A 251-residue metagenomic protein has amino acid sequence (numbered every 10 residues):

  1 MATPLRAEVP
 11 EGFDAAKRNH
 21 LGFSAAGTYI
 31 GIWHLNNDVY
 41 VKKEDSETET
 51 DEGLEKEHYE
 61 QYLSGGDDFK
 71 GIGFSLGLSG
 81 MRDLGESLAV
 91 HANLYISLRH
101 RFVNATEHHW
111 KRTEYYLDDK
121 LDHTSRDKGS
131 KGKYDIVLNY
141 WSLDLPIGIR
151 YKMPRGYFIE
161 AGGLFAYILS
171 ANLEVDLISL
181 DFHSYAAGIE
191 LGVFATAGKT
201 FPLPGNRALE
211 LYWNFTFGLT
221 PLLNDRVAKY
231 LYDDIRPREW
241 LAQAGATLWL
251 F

Functional and structural regions predicted by a protein language model:
L5-D83, V90, T247-F251: Short glycine/proline- and aromatic-enriched beta-strand/turn motifs that initiate or cap beta-hairpins
G12, E44-T50, S184-F251: Predominantly the C-terminal beta-signal and adjacent terminal strand-loop region of outer-membrane beta-barrel
A16, D83-S87, K152-R155, P202-N206 (+1 more regions): Outer-membrane beta-barrel channels and translocator barrels
K17-L21, D68-F74, N139-L143, A187-V193 (+1 more regions): Residues that define the transmembrane beta-barrel architecture of outer-membrane proteins
H20-G22, D83, A89, G148 (+2 more regions): Membrane-spanning beta-strand positions in outer-membrane beta-barrel proteins
A25-G27, F74-R82, I96-L98, L143-M153 (+4 more regions): Residues on the lipid-exposed face of transmembrane beta-strands in outer-membrane beta-barrel proteins
W33-K42, V103-K111, A171-L180, L222-Y230: Outer-membrane beta-barrel translocator domains and adjoining extracellular loop/strand segments of Gram-negative
E60-G66, G129-D135, I178-Y185, V227-I235: Extracellular loop and loop/strand-boundary signature of outer-membrane beta-barrel proteins
